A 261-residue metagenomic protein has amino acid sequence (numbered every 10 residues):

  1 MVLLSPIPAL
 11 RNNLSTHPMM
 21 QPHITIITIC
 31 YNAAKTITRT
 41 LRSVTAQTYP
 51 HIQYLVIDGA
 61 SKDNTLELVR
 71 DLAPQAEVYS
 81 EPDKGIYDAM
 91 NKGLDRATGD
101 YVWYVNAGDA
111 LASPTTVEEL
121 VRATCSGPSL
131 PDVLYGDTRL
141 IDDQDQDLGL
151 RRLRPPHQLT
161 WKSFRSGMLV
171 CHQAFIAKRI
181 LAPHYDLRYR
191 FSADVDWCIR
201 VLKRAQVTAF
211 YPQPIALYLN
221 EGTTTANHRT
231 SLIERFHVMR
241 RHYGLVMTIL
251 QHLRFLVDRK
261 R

Functional and structural regions predicted by a protein language model:
V2-S43: N-proximal low-complexity "stem/linker" segments adjacent to membrane-targeting elements
R42-H51: Short, acidic, metal-binding catalytic loop of nucleotide-sugar glycosyltransferases
P50, D58-E67, N106: A conserved acidic beta->alpha catalytic loop
N64, D88, D109-A123: Acidic donor-binding/catalytic loop of UDP-sugar-dependent glycosyltransferases, especially processive GT2
S80-A97: Glycine-rich, basic loop-to-helix element that forms the pyrophosphate-binding segment of sugar-nucleotide handling
V102: Short aromatic/hydrophobic "clamp" motif used to bind/position activated sugar donors
P114-L148: Conserved donor NDP-sugar-binding/catalytic core segment of glycosyltransferases
G136, L150-E234: Conserved nucleotide-sugar donor-binding catalytic segment
